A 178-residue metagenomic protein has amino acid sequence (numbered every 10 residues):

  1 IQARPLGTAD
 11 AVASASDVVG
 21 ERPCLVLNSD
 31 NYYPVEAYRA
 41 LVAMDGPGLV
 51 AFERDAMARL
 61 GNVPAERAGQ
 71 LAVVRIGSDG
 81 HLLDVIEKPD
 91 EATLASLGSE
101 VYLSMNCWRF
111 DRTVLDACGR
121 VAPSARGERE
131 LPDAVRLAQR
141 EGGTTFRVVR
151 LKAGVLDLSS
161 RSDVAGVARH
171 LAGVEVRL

Functional and structural regions predicted by a protein language model:
I1-V26: Conserved N-terminal catalytic core of the sugar/cofactor nucleotidyltransferase
E21-P23, G46, T144: Short coil/turn segments at beta-strand junctions that form active-site/ligand-binding loops
V26, L49-V50, V148: Structural beta-sheet core signal
S29-Y32: The conserved acidic donor/metal-binding loop of glycosyltransferases
P34-D116, V121: Conserved core of the sugar-phosphate nucleotidyltransferase
V85-L178: Conserved alpha/beta core of the MobA/IspD/sugar-nucleotide pyrophosphorylase nucleotidyltransferase superfamily
